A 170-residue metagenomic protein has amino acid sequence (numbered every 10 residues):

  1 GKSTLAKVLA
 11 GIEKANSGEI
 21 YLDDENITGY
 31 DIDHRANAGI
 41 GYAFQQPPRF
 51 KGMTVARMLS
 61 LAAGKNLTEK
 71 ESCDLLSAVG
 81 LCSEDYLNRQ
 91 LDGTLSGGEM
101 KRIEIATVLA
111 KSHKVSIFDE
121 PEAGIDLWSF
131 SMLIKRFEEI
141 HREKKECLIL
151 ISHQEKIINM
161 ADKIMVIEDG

Functional and structural regions predicted by a protein language model:
L5, I105: Hydrophobic anchor residue at the start of the ABC signature
A10: Helix-to-loop junction immediately C-terminal to a conserved catalytic motif
N26-G41: ABC ATPase NBD coupling module
Q46, G52-E71: Q-loop/switch helix immediately C-terminal to the Walker
V108-L109: ABC ATPase C-loop
E120-P121, W128: Walker B catalytic motif
F130-E143: Helical segment within the ABC ATPase nucleotide-binding domain
A161-G170: H-loop (His-switch) and adjacent beta-strand-loop-beta switch element of ABC-type ATPase nucleotide-binding domains
